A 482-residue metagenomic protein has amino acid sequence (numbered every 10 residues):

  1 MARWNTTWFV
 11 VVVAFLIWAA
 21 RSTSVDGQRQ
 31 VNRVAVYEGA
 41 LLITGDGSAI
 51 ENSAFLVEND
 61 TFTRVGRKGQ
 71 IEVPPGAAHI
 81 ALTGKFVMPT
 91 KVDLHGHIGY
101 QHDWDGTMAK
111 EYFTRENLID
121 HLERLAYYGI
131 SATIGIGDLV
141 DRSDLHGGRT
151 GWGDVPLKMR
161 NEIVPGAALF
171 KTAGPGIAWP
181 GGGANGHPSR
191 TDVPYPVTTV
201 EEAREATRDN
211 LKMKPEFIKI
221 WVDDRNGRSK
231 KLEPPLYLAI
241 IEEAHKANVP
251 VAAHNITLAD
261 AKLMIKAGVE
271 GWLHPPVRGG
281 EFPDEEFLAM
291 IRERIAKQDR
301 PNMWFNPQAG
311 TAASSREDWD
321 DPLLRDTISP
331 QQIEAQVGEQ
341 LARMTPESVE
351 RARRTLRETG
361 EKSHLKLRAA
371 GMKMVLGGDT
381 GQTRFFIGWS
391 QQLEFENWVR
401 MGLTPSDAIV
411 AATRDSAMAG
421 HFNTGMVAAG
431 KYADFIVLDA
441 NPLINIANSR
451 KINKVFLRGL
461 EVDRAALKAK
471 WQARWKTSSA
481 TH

Functional and structural regions predicted by a protein language model:
M1-V10: Bacterial N-terminal signal peptides that target proteins for export
F9-A19: Bacterial N-terminal signal peptides
R29, D46-M88: Histidine-rich, glycine-flanked metal-binding segment
K85-D224, R228-V251, A289-E339, S479: Divalent-metal coordination cores built from histidine and acidic residues
D103-G106, D154-P156, K231, A261-V269 (+5 more regions): Histidine/acidic-residue-rich catalytic or RNA/ligand-binding cores of hydrolases and nuclease-related proteins
K246, Q340-N441, E461: His/Asp/Glu-enriched, well-ordered alpha-helical/loop segment that forms or immediately abuts the divalent-metal
I265-W272, D299-N302, G371-M372: Glycine-enriched alpha-helix->loop->beta-strand junction motifs that scaffold or abut catalytic
R414, K431-R474: C-terminal cap of metal-dependent C-N hydrolases
